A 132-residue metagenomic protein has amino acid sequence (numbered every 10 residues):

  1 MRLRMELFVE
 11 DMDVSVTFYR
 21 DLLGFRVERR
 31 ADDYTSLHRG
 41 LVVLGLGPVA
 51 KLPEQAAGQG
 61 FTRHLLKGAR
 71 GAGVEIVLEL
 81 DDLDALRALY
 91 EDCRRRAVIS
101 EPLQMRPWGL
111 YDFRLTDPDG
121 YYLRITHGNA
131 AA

Functional and structural regions predicted by a protein language model:
M1-R4, R26-T116, H127-A132: Vicinal oxygen chelate
F8-M12, P107: Conserved beta-strand-loop-alpha-helix junction that forms the acyl-donor binding cleft
D13-V14, D84: Short alpha-helical
S15-R20, C93, D117-G120: Conserved active-site tyrosine of GNAT-family acetyltransferases
